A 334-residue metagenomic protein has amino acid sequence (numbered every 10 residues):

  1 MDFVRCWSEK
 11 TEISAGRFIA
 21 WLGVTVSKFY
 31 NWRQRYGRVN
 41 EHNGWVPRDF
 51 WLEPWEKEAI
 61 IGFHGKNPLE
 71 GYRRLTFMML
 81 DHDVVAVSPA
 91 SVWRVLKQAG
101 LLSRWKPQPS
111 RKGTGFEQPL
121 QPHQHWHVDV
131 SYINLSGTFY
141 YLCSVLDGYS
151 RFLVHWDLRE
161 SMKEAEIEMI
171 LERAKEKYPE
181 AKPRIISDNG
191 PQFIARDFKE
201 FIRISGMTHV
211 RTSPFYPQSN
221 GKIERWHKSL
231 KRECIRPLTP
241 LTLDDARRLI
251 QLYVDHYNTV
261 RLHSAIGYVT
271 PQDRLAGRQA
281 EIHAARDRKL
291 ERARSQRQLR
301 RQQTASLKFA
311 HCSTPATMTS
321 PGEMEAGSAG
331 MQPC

Functional and structural regions predicted by a protein language model:
M1-I13, K57-K66: Short, amphipathic alpha-helical "recognition" segments used to contact nucleic acids or chromatin
A15-L22, L75: Short alpha-helical "recognition helix" segments of helix-turn-helix
Y30-H125, Y216-P217, Q272-Q279, A284: Basic, flexible linker segments flanking DNA-binding modules in nucleic acid-interacting mobile-element proteins
V85-A86, A90-L146, F152, A165-R173 (+2 more regions): Mobile-element integrase/transposase regions, centering on the N-terminal DNA-binding/Zn-coordinating module
D147, L158-K163: A short acidic/small-residue loop/turn micro-motif
E180-A195, F215, Y268-Q272: Acidic/histidine-rich, metal-coordinating catalytic segments
R184-N189, I204-K222, L238-L243: RNase H-like polynucleotidyl transferase catalytic core
S205, K228-C334: C-terminal domain-tail junction helix/linker
